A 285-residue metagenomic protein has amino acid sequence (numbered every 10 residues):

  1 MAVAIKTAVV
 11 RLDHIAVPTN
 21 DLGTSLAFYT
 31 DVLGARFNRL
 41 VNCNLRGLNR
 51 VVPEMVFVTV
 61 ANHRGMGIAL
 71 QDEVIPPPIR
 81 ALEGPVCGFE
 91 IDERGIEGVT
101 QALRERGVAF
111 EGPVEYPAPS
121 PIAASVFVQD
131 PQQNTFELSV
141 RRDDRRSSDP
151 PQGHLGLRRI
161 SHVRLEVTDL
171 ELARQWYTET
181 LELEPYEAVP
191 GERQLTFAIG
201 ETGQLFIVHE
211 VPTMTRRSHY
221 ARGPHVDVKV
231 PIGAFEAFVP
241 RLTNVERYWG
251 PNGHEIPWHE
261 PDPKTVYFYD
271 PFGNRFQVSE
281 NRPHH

Functional and structural regions predicted by a protein language model:
M1-L26, V86-C87, R141-R174, H225-V226 (+1 more regions): N-terminal beta-strand motif that seeds the catalytic metal site of vicinal oxygen chelate
T7, V17-M66, R164-E210: Core segments of cupin and vicinal oxygen chelate
V9-R11, R80-G84, S120, G156-R159 (+2 more regions): Short glycine-enriched loop/turn motifs at secondary-structure junctions
I15, L33-A118, I122: Ordered, small/hydrophobic-rich secondary-structure cores
N20-G23, L82-Q132, V167-E171, V226-R275 (+1 more regions): Vicinal oxygen chelate
V58-H63, V128-P131, F197-T202, V266-P271 (+1 more regions): Active-site beta-strand termini and strand-to-loop segments that position acidic
T135-L138, R275-V278: Short glycine-/small-residue motifs
